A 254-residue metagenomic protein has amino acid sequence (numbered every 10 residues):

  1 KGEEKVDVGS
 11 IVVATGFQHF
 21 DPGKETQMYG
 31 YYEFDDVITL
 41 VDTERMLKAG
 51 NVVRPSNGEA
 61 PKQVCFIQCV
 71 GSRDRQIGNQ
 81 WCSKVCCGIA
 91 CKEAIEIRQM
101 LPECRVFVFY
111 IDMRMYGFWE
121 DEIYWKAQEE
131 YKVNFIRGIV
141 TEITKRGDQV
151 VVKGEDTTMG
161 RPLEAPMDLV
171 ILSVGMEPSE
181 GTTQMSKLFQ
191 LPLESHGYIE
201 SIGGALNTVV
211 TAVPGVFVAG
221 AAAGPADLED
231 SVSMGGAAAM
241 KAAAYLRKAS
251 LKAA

Functional and structural regions predicted by a protein language model:
K1-A254: Residues forming the flavin
